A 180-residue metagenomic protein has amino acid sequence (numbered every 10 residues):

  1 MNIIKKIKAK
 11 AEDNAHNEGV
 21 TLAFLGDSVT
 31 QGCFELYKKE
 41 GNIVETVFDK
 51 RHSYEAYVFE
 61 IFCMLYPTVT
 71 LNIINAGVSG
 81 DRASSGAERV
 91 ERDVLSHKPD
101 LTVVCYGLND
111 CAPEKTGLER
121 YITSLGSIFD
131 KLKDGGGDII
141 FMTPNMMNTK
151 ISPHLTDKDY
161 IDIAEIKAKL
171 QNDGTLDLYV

Functional and structural regions predicted by a protein language model:
M1-N2: Long, contiguous juxta-domain segments that are non-catalytic but functionally important
K5-H16, D49-N72, D81-V180: Alpha-helical cap/lid subdomain in secreted, periplasmic, or secretory-pathway luminal O-acyl-processing enzymes
K10-F48: Short glycine-rich His-centered loop
F24-L25, N75, F141: A structural signal for the hydrophobic beta-strands that form the central parallel beta-sheet of Rossmann-like
